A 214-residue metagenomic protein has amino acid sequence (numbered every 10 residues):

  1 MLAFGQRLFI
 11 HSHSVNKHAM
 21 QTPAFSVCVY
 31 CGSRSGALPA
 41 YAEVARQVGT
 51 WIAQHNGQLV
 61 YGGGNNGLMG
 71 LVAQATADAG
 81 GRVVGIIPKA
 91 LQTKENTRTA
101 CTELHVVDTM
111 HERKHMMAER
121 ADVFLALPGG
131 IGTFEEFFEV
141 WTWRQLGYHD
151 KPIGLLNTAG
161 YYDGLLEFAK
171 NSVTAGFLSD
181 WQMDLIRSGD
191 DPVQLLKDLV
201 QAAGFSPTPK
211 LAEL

Functional and structural regions predicted by a protein language model:
Q6-A19: Short, Lys/Arg-enriched N-terminal segments with co-localized hydrophobic residues within the first ~10-30 amino acids
Q21-R120, A159-V193, G204-L214: A cross-family phosphate/adenosyl-ligand binding-site feature
R82-V84, L146-N157: Gly/Pro- and small hydrophobic-enriched strand-loop and loop-to-helix capping segments that sit at the rims
K114-G147, G154, T208-L211: Active-site/ligand-binding-proximal alpha/beta "capping" segment
L127-P128, P152-L156, M183-I186: Flexible, glycine/proline-enriched loop segments at strand-loop-helix junctions that form or flank small-ligand binding
L199: Hydrophobic "lid"/C-terminal helical patch of Rossmann-like NAD(P)-dependent dehydrogenase/epimerase domains
